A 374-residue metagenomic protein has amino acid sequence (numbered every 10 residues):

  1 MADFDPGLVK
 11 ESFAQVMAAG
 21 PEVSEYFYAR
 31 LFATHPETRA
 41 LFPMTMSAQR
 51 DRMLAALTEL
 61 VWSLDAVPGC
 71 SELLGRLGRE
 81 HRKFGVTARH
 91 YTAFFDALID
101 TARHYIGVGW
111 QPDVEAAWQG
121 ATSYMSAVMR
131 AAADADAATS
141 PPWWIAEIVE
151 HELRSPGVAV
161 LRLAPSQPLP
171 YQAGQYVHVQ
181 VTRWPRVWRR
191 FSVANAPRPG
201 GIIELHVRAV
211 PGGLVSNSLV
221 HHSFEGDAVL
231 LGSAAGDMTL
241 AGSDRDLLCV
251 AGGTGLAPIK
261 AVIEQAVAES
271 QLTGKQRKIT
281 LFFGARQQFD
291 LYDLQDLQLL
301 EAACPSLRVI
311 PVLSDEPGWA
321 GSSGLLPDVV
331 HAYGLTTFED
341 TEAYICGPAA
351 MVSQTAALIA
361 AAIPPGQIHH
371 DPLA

Functional and structural regions predicted by a protein language model:
M1-W143, L326: Globin-like tetrapyrrole-binding proteins
E11, P68, T280-A374: Reductase modules of NAD(P)H-dependent flavoproteins
T139-A228, D246, A285-Q287, P311-P317: Ferredoxin-reductase
G174, G255, P348: Short, conserved phosphate/pyrophosphate- and ester-handling motifs at nucleotide-, phospho-/glycolipid
E225, D237, E269-G274, T336 (+2 more regions): Extended, composition-driven regions rather than compact fold-specific motifs
S233-R245: A short, basic/flexible loop-to-alpha-helix module at the beginning of a structural domain
P258-Q271: Histidine-anchored nucleotide/phosphate-binding helix
